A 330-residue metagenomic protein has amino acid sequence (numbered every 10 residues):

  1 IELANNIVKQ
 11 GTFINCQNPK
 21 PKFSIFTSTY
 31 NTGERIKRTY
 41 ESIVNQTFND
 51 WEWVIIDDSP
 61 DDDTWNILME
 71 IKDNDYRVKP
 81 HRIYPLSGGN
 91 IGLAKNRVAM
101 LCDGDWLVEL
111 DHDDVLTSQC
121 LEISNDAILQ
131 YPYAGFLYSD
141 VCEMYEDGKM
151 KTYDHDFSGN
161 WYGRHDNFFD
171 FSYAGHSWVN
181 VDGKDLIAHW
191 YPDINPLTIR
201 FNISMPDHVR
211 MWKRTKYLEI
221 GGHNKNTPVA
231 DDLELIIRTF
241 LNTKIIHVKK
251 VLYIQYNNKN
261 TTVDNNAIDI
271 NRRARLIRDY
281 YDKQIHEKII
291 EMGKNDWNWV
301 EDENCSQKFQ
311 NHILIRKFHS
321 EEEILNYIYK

Functional and structural regions predicted by a protein language model:
I1-S42: N-proximal low-complexity "stem/linker" segments adjacent to membrane-targeting elements
E41-D50: Short, acidic, metal-binding catalytic loop of nucleotide-sugar glycosyltransferases
D57-I67, D111: A conserved acidic beta->alpha catalytic loop
Y84-C102: Glycine-rich, basic loop-to-helix element that forms the pyrophosphate-binding segment of sugar-nucleotide handling
L107: Short aromatic/hydrophobic "clamp" motif used to bind/position activated sugar donors
L121-V179: Conserved donor NDP-sugar-binding/catalytic core segment of glycosyltransferases
Y162-D166, V251-N258, D264-W299: Catalytic core of nucleotide-sugar-dependent glycosyltransferases
P228-L235: Acidic donor-binding loop at a coil-to-helix junction in glycosyltransferase catalytic cores that engages
